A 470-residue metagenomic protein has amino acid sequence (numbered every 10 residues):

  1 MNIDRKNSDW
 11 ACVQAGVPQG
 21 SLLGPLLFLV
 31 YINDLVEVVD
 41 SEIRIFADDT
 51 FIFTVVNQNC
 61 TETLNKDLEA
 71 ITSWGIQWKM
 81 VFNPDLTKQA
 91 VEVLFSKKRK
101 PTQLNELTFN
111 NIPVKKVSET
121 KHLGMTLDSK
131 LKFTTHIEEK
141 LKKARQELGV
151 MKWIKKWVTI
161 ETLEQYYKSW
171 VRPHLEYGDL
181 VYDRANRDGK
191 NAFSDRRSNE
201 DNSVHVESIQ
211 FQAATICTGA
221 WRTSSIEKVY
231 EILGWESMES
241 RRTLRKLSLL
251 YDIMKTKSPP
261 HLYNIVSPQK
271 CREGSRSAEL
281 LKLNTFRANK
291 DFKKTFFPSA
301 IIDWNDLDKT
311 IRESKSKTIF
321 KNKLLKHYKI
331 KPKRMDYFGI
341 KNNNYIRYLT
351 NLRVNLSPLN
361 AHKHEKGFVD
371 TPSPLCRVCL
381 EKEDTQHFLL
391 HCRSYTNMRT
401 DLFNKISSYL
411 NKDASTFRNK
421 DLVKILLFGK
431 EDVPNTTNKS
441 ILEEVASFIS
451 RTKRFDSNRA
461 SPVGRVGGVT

Functional and structural regions predicted by a protein language model:
N2-L27, F53-N57, N111, K130 (+3 more regions): Short, conserved non-catalytic motifs in the polymerase core
R5-N7, F82-S118: Short, conserved micro-motifs composed of acidic
P25-F53, D179, L375: Active-site palm subdomain of RNA-directed nucleic acid polymerases
T50-I76, K190, R196: Catalytic palm subdomain of template-directed nucleic-acid polymerases, centered on the conserved carboxylate motif
T72, I76-P84, Q89-V93, Y166 (+2 more regions): Short, charged alpha-helical motifs in flexible N/C-terminal segments and linkers
I112-D183: Basic, alpha-helical interaction scaffolds
L233-L307, I311, K321-N355: Extended C-terminal regions of large enzymes
K326, I330-T470: Family-specific functional microsites
